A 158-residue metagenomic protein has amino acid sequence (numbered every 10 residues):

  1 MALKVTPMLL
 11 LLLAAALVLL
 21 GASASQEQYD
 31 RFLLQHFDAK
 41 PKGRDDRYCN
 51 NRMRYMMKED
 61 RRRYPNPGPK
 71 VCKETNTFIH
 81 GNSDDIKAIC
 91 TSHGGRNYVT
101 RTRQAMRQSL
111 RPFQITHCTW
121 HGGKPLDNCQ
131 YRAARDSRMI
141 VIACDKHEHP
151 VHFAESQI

Functional and structural regions predicted by a protein language model:
A2-S109, W120: N-terminal "domain-start" segment
Q108-F113, R135: A generic structural signal for short, non-catalytic loop/turn and secondary-structure boundary residues
Q114-C118: Cysteine-dependent deubiquitinase/ubiquitin-like isopeptidase catalytic cores across multiple families
H121-I158: Compact beta-sheet-dominated globular domain cores
